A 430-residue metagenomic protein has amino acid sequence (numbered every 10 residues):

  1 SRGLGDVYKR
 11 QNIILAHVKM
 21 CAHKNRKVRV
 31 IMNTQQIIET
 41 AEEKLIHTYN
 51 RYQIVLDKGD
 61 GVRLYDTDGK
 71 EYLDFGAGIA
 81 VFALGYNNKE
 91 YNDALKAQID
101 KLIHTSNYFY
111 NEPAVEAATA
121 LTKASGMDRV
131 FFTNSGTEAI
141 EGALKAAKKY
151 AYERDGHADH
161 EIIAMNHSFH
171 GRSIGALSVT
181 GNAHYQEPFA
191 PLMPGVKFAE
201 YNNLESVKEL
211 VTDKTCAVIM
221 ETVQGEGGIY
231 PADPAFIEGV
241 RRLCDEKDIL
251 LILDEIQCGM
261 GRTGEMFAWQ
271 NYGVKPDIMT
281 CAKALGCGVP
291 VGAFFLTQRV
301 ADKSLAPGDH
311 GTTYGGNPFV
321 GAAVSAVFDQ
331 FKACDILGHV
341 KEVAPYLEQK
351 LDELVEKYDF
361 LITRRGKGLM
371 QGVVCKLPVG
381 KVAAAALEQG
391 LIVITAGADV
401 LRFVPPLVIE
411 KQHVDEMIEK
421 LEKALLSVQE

Functional and structural regions predicted by a protein language model:
S1-Y8: Short, small-residue-biased leader/transition segments that mark boundaries at the very start of proteins
I14-I31: Short, Lys/Arg-enriched N-terminal segments with co-localized hydrophobic residues within the first ~10-30 amino acids
M32-E430: Conserved N-terminal phosphate-binding loop of PLP-dependent enzymes in the Aspartate aminotransferase
